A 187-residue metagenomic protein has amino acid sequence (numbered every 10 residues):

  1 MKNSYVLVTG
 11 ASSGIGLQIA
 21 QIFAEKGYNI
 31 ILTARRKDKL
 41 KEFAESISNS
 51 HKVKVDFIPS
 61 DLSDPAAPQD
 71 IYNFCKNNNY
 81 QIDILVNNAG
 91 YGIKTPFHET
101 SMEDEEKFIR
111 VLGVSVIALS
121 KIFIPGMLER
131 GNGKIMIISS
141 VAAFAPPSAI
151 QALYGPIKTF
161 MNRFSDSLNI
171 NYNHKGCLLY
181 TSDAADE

Functional and structural regions predicted by a protein language model:
S12-S13: Conserved glycine-rich cofactor-binding loop
K26-E42: Conserved glycine-rich Rossmann-like NAD(P)H-binding loop of the short-chain dehydrogenase/reductase
P59-D70, M102: The beta1-alpha1 cofactor-binding region of Rossmann-like NAD(H)/NADP(H)-dependent oxidoreductases
P96-H98, D104-I109: Substrate-binding pocket helix/loop in short-chain dehydrogenase/reductase
S120, I157: Active-site helix of classical SDR
S140: Residue(s) in the substrate-gating loop at a strand-loop-helix junction that position the organic substrate next
Y180-E187: Conserved small/polar residues in nucleotide/adenosyl-binding loops
